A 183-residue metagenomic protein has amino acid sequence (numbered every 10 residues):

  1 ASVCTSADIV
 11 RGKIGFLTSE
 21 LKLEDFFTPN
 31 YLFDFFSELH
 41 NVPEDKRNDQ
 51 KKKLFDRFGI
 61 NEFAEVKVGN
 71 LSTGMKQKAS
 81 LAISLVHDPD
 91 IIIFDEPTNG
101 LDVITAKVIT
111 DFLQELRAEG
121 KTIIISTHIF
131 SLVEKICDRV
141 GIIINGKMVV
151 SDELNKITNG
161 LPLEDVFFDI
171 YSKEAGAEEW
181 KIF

Functional and structural regions predicted by a protein language model:
D34, E38, K46-F63: Conserved ABC ATPase "signature" region
K67-L71: Conserved ABC ATPase signature
I92-D95: Catalytic Walker B motif of ABC-type/P-loop ATPase nucleotide-binding domains
V103-T105: Helix N-cap at the start of a conserved alpha-helix in ABC-type nucleotide-binding domains
K107-E119: Helical segment within the ABC ATPase nucleotide-binding domain
S151-D152: ABC ATPase "signature
